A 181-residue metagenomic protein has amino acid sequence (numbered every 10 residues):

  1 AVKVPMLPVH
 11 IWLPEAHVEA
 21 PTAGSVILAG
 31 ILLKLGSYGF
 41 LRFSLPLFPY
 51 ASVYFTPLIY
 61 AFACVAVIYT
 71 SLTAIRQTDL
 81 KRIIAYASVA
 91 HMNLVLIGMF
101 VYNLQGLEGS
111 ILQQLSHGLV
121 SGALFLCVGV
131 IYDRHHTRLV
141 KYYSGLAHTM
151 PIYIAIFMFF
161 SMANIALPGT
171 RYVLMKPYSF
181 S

Functional and structural regions predicted by a protein language model:
A1-P177, S181: Hydrophobic transmembrane alpha-helices and their helix-loop junctions in integral membrane proteins
